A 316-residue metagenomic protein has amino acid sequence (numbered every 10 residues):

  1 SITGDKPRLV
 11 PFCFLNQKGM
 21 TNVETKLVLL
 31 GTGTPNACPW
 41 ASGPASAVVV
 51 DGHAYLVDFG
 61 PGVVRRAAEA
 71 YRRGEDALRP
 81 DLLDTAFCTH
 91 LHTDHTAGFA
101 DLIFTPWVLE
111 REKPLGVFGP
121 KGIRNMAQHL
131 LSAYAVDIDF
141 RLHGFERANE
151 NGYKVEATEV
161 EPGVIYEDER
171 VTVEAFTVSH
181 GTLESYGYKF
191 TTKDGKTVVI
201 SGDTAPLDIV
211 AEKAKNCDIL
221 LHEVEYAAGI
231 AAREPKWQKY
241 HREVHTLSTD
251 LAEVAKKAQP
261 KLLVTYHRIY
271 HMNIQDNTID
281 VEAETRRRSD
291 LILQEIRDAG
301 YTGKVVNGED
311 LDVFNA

Functional and structural regions predicted by a protein language model:
K6, P11-V199, V210-E212, I274-I279 (+1 more regions): Binuclear metal-dependent hydrolase catalytic cores
T197, A205-E309: Cap/insert and terminal regions of metallo-dependent hydrolase folds
